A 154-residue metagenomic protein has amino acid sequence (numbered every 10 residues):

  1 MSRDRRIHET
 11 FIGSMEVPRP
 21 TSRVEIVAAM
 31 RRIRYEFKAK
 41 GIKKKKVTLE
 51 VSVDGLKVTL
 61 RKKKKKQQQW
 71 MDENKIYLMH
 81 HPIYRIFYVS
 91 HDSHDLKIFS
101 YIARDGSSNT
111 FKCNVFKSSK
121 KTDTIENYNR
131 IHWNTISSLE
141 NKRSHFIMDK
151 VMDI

Functional and structural regions predicted by a protein language model:
M1-I154: Non-catalytic membrane-recruitment/adaptor modules and adjacent regulatory linkers in eukaryotic signaling/cytoskeletal
